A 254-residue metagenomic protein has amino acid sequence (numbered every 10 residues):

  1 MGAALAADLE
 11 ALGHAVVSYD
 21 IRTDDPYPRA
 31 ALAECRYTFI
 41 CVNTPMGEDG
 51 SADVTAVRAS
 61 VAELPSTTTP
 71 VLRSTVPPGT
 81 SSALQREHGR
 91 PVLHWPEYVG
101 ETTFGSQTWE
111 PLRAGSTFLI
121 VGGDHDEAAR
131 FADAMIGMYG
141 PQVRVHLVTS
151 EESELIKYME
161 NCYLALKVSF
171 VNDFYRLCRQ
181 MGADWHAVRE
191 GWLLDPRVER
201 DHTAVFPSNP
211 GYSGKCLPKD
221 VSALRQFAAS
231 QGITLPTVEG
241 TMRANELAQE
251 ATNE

Functional and structural regions predicted by a protein language model:
M1, T75-G79, L164: Gly/Ser/Thr-rich loops at beta-strand to alpha-helix junctions that form or flank small-molecule/cofactor-binding
M1-E34: NAD(P)+-binding Rossmann beta1-loop-alpha1 motif at the extreme N-terminus of oxidoreductases
R22-T69: Rossmann-like NAD(P)-binding element
I40-V42, T69-S153, L224: Rossmann-fold dinucleotide-binding core
V121, H125, E160, L164 (+2 more regions): Short-chain dehydrogenase/reductase
E151-E154, A165-E254: Interdomain hinge/lid region at the active-site interface of Rossmann-like NAD(P)-dependent oxidoreductases
